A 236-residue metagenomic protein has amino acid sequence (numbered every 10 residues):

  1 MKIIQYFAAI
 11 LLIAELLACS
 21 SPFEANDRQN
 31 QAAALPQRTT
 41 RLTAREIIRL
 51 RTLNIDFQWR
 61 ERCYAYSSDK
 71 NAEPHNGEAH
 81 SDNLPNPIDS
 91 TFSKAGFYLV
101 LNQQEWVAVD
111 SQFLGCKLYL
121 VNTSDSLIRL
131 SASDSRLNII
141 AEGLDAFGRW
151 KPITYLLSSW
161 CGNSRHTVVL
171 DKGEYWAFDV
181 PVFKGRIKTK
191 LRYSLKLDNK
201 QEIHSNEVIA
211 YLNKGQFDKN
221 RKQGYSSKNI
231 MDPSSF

Functional and structural regions predicted by a protein language model:
M1-Y6: Positively charged n-region of N-terminal signal peptides that target proteins for export
L17-A18: C-terminal motif of bacterial Sec signal peptides marking the signal peptidase cleavage site
N26-F113, T123: Low-complexity, acidic Ser/Thr/Pro/Gly-rich terminal tails and inter-domain linkers that flank the onset of structured
L50, D56-N76, D179-F236: Terminal connector regions
L101-E105, C161-R165, D179: Short structured motifs
K117-V121, P181: Short edge beta-strand/loop segments characteristic of extracellular beta-sandwich folds
D125-L170: The feature marks short-to-medium sequence segments in extracytoplasmic or secretory-pathway proteins
V169-V180: Short Pro-Gly-centered flexible turn/kink motifs
